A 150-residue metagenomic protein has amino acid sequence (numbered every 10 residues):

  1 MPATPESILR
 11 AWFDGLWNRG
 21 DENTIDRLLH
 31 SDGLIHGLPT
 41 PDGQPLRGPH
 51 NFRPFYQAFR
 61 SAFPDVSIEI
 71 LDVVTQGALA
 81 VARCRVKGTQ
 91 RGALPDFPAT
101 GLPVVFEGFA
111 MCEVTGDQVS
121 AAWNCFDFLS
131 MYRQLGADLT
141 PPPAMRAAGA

Functional and structural regions predicted by a protein language model:
M1-A150: C-terminal and inter-domain tail/linker signature
